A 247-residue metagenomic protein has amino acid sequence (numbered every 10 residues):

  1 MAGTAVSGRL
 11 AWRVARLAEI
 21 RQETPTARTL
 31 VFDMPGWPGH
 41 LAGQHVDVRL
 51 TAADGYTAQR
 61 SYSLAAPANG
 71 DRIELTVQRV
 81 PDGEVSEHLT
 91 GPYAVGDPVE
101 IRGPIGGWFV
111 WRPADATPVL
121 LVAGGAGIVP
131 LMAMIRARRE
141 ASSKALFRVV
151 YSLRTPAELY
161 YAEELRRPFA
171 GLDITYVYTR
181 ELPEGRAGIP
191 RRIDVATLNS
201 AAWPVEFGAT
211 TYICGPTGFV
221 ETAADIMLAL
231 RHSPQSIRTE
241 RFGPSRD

Functional and structural regions predicted by a protein language model:
A2, S7-A11, L146-D247: Reductase modules of NAD(P)H-dependent flavoproteins
A2-D97, L153-T155, V177-E181: Ferredoxin-reductase
G43, G127, P216: Short, conserved phosphate/pyrophosphate- and ester-handling motifs at nucleotide-, phospho-/glycolipid
G103-D115: A short, basic/flexible loop-to-alpha-helix module at the beginning of a structural domain
R112-P118, V205-F207: Short helix-loop-beta connector
V119-V129: Short, glycine-rich nucleotide/cofactor-binding loops
I128-E140: Histidine-anchored nucleotide/phosphate-binding helix
